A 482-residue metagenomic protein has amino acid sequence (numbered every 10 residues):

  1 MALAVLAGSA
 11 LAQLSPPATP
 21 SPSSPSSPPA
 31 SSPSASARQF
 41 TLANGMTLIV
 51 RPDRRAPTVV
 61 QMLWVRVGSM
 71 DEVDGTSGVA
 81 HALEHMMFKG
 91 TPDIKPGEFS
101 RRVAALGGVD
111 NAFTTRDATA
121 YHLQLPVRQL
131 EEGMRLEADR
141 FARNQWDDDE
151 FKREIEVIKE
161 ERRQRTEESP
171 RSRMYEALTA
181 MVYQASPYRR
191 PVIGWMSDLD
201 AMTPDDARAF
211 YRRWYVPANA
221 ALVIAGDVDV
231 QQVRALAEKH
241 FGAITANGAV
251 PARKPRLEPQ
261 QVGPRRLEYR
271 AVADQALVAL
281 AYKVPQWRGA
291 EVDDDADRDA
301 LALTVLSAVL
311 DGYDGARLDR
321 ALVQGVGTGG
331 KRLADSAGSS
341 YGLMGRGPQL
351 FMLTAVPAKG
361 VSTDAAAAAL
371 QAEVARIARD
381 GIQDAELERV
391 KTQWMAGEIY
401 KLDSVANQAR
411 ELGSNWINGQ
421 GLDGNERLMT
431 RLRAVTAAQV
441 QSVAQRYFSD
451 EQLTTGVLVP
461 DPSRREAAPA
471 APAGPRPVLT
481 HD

Functional and structural regions predicted by a protein language model:
M1-A10: Bacterial N-terminal signal peptides
Q13-S69, D93-Q129, R165-N219, A243-G289 (+7 more regions): Non-catalytic beta-strand/loop surface segments
G68-T76: Short pre-active-site segment immediately N-terminal to the catalytic Zn-binding motif
V73-D74, E131-M134, E168, A235 (+3 more regions): Solvent-exposed, non-transmembrane alpha-helical starts
S77-T91: Active-site SXXK
T114, E131-E137, F151-K152, K159-E161: Divalent-metal coordination cores built from histidine and acidic residues
D139-W146, H240-G248, V326, Q371-I382: A common structural junction motif
